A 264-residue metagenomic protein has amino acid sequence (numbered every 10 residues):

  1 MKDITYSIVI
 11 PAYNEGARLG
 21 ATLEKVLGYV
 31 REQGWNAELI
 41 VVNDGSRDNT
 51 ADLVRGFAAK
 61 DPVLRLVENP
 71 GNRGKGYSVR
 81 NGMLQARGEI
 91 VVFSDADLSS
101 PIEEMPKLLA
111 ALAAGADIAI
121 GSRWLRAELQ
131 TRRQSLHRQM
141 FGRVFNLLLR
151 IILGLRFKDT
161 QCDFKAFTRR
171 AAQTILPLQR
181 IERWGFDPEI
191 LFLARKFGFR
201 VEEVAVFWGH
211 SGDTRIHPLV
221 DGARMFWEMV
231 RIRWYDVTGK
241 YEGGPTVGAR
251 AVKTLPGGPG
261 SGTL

Functional and structural regions predicted by a protein language model:
M1-G28, G34-W35: N-proximal low-complexity "stem/linker" segments adjacent to membrane-targeting elements
M1-T5, I152-L155, L178-L264: Hydrophobic helical membrane-anchoring modules
E15-R18, S46, K75, P101: Donor nucleotide-sugar binding loop of glycosyltransferases
A17-A21, D48-G56: Acidic helix N-cap motif at the loop->helix transition within catalytic regions of sugar-transfer enzymes
A37-I40, A51-Q85: Conserved donor nucleotide-binding strand/loop of the catalytic core
N43-D52, L98: A conserved acidic beta->alpha catalytic loop
N69-Q85, I90, I102-W184, H210-V220 (+1 more regions): Acceptor/aglycone-binding surface of glycosyltransferases and processive sugar-polymer synthases
